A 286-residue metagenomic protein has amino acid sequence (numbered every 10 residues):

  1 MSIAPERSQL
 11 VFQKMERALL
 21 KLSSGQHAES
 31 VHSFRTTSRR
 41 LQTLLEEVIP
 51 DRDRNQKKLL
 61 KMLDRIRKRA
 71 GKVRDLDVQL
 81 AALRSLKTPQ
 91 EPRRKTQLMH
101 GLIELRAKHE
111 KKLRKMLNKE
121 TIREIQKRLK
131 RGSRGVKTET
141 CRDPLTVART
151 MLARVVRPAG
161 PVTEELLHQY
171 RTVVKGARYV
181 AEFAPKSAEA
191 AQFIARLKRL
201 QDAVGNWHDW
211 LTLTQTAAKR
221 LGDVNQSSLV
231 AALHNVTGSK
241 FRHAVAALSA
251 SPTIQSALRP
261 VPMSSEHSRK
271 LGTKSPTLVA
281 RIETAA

Functional and structural regions predicted by a protein language model:
M1-A286: Function-determining surface determinants
